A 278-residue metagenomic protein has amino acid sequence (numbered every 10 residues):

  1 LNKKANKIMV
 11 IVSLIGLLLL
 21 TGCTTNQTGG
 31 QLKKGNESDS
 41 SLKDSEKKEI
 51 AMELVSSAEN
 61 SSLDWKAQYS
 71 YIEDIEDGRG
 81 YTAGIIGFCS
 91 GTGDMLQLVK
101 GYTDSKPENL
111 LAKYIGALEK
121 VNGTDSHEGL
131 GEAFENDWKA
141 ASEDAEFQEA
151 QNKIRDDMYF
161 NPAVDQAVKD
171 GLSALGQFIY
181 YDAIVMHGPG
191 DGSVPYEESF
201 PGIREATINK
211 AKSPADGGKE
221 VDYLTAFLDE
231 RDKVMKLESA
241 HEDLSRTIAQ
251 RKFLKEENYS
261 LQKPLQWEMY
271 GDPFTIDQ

Functional and structural regions predicted by a protein language model:
N2-V10: Bacterial N-terminal signal peptides that target proteins for export
S13-G16: Hydrophobic membrane-insertion alpha-helices, especially the h-region of bacterial N-terminal signal peptides
L19-G22: C-terminal motif of bacterial Sec signal peptides marking the signal peptidase cleavage site
T24-S142, A150-D170, L175-Q278: Cell-wall polysaccharide-cleaving catalytic domain and substrate-binding groove, primarily in peptidoglycan/chitin
